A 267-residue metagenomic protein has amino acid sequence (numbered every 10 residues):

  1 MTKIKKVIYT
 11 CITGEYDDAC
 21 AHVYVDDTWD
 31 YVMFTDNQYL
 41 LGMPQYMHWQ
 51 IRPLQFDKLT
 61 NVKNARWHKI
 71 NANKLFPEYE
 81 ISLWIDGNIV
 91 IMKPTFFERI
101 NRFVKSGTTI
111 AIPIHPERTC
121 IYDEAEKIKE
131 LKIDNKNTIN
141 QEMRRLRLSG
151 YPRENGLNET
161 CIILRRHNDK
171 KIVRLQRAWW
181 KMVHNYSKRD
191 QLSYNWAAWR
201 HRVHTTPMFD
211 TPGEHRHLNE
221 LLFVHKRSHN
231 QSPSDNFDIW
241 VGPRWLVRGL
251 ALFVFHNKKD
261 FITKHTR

Functional and structural regions predicted by a protein language model:
M1-A65, L75-E78, N185-K188, R200-R202: N-terminal anchoring/stem segment of glycosyltransferases
I4, D27, K69, I85 (+1 more regions): Residues that flank catalytic or metal-binding motifs in active/ligand-binding sites
D57-I85, T95-F97, S193: A conserved donor-nucleotide-binding helix/loop in the catalytic core of Leloir-type glycosyltransferases
K63-N71, T95-E98, I128-L148: Short acidic (Asp/Glu) patches
D86-V90: The conserved acidic donor/metal-binding loop of glycosyltransferases
I91-K129: Conserved donor-nucleotide/metal-binding helix-loop-beta segment in metal-dependent transferases, i.e., the alpha-helix
D134-H229: Catalytic core and acceptor-binding pocket of nucleotide-sugar-dependent glycosyltransferases
R227-R267: Membrane-proximal basic amphipathic "stem/tether" segments
